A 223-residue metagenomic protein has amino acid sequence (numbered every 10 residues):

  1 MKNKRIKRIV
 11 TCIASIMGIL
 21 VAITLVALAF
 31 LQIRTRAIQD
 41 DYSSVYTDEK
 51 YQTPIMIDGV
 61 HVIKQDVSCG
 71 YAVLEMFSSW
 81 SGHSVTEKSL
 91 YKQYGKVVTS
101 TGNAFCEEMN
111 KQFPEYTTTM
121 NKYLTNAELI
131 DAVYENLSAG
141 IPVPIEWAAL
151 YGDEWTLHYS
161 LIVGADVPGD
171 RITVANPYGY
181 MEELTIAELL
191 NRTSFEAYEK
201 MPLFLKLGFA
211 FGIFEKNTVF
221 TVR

Functional and structural regions predicted by a protein language model:
M1, P142-P144, Y159-L161, A210-I213 (+1 more regions): Ordered hydrophobic segments in well-structured contexts
K2-A22: N-terminal Sec-pathway targeting helices
T11, A27-F30, A165-R223: Noncatalytic regulatory segments and standalone regulatory/sensor domains
I19, Y71, A165: Gly/Ser/Thr-rich helix-start
I23-Q39: Membrane-interface motif at the C-terminal end of an N-terminal transmembrane signal
R34-L124, F204-R223: Cysteine-nucleophile protease catalytic domains, especially the papain-like/related folds used in DUB/UBL proteases
Q93, E108, Q112, A132 (+2 more regions): Residues that form generic nucleotide/phosphate-binding pockets
N126-P177: Active-site-adjacent substructure of cysteine-protease-like catalytic cores
